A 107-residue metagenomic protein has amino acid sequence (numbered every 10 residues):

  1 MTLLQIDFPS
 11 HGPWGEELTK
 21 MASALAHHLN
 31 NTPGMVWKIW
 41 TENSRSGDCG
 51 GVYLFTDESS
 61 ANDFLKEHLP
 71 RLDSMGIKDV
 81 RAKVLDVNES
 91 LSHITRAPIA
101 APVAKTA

Functional and structural regions predicted by a protein language model:
M1-D48, E58-K66, K78-A107: Short S/T/G/P-rich N-terminal loop/turn motif that feeds into the first structured element of a domain
G50-L54: A short, exposed loop/beta-hairpin motif centered on an aromatic-Gly-Thr core
R71-G76: Short arginine-rich
